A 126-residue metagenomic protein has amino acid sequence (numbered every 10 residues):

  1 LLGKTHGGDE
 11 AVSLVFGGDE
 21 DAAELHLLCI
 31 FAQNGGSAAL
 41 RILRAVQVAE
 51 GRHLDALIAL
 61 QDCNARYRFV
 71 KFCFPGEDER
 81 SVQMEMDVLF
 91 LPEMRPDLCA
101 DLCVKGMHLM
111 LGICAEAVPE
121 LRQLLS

Functional and structural regions predicted by a protein language model:
G3-L27, F31-R44: Ser/Thr-rich, low-complexity intrinsically disordered terminal regions
A39-S81: Short, internal acidic amphipathic alpha-helical interface segments that mediate docking to partner proteins
L43-A45, D87-L91: Short strand-loop junctions, especially beta-strand C-caps/beta-turns that link beta-sheets to coils or alpha-helices
V82-M86: Short, aliphatic-rich beta-strand segments
F90-G106: A short acidic/glycine-rich loop-to-helix N-cap element
M107-G112: Long, contiguous binding/interaction regions
C114-A117: Long, charge-dense
P119-S126: Short, highly charged C-terminal tails/helix-capping segments
